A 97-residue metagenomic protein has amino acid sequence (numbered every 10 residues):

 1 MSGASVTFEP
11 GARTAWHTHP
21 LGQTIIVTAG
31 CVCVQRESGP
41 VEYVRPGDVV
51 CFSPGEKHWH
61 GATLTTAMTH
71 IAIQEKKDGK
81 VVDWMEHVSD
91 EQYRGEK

Functional and structural regions predicted by a protein language model:
M1-A15: A short glycine-rich, His/Asp/Glu-containing loop-to-beta-strand
A12, P20-L21, P40, E56 (+1 more regions): A generic "binding-loop/recognition-motif" signal
T14-W16, V34-Q35, F52, K57-T63: Short beta-strand His + acidic residue motifs that chelate non-heme Fe in jelly-roll/DSBH and cupin folds
H19-S38: Glycine- and acidic-residue-biased ligand/ion/polar-headgroup-sensing regions
S38-G55: Short acidic-glycine-tyrosine-enriched beta hairpin
W59-K97: Double-stranded beta-helix
